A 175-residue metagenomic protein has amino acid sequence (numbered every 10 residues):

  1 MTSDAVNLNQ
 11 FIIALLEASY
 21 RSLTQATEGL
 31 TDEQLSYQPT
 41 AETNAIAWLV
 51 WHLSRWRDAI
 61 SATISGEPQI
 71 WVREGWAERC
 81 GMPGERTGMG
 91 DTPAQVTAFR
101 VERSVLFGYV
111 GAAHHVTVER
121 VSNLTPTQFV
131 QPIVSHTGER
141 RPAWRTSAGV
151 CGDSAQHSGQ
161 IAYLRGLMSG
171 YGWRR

Functional and structural regions predicted by a protein language model:
M1-Q10: Basic/polar N-terminal segments that are highly enriched at the extreme N-terminus, encompassing both cleavable
N9, I13-T24, Q34-M89, P132-R175: Short, contiguous alpha-helical
L16, Y20, T27, V110 (+1 more regions): Hydrophobic alpha-helical core bundles mediating ligand binding, dimerization, or RNAP-core interactions
P83-Q131, A148-V150: Acidic/histidine-rich alpha-helical segments that form the ligand environment of transition-metal centers
